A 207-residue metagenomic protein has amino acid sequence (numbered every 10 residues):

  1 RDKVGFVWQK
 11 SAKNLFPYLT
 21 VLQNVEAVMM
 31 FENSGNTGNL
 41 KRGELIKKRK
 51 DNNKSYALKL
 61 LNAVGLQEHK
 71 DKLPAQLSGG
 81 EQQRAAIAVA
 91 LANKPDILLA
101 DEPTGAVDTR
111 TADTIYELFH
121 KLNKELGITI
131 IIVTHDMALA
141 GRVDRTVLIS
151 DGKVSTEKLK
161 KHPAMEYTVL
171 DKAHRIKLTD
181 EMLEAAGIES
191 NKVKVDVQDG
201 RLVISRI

Functional and structural regions predicted by a protein language model:
Y18-A27: Short coil-to-helix segment of the ABC ATPase nucleotide-binding domain corresponding to the Q-loop/switch region
N52-V64: ABC nucleotide-binding domain "signature" region
L73-L77, E81: Conserved ABC ATPase signature
I87: Hydrophobic anchor residue at the start of the ABC signature
A92-D96: A short, proline-enriched helix->beta-strand linker immediately N-terminal to the Walker B motif in ABC-type P-loop
L98-D101: Catalytic Walker B motif of ABC-type/P-loop ATPase nucleotide-binding domains
D113-E125: Helical segment within the ABC ATPase nucleotide-binding domain
